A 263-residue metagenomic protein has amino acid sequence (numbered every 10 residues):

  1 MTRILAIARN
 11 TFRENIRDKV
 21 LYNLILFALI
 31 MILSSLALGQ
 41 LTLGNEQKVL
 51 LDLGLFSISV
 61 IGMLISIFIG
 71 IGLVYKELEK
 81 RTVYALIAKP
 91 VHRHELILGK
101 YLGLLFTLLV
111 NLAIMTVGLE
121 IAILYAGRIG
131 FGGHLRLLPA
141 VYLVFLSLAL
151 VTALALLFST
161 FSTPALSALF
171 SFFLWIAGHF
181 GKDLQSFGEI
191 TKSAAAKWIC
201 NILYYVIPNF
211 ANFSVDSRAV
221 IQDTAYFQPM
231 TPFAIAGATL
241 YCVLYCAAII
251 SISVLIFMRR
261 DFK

Functional and structural regions predicted by a protein language model:
M1-Y22: Aromatic- and glycine-rich beta-strand/loop motifs that create alpha-glucan
E14, Y75, L86-A88, A155 (+1 more regions): Helix-capping/transition residues at the boundaries of transmembrane alpha-helices and the short helical linkers
N23-F27, L98-G99, F170-F173: Hydrophobic core positions of alpha-helical segments in small-molecule transporters and transporter systems
L29-L73, I97-L166, C200-N201, P232-I235: Secretory targeting signals
T42-G44, L166, F170-L255: Terminal transmembrane helical anchor/hairpin motif
L73-L105, F257: Helix-loop-helix units of permease transmembrane domains in multi-pass membrane transporters, especially ABC
L166, R259-K263: Short cytosolic juxtamembrane segments of multi-pass membrane proteins
